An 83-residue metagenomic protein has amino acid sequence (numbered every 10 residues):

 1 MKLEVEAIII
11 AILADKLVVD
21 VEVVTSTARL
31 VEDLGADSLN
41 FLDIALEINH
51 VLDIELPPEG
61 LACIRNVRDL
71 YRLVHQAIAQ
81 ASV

Functional and structural regions predicted by a protein language model:
M1-A36, N40, I44-L46, H50-V83: Phosphopantetheine-dependent thiolation modules in NRPS/PKS and related acyl-activating systems
